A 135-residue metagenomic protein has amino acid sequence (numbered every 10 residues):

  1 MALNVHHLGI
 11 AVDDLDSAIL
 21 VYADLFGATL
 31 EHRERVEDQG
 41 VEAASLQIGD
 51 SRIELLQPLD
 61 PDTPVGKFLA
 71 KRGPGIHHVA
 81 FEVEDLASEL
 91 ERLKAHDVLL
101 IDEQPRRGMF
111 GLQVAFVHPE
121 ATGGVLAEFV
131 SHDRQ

Functional and structural regions predicted by a protein language model:
M1-I19, P74-V83, S131-Q135: N-terminal beta-strand motif that seeds the catalytic metal site of vicinal oxygen chelate
N4-H6, A18, A28-V41, L59-H77 (+2 more regions): A cross-kingdom feature marking solvent-exposed beta-strand/loop segments within repeated, beta-rich binding/scaffold
G9, R52-E54, K71-R92, P105 (+1 more regions): Short coil/turn motifs at helix boundaries and re-entrant loops, enriched in small/polar and proline residues
D13, Q47-G49: Short strand-coil-strand connectors
V41-E42, L46, I53: Short, well-structured hydrophobic secondary-structure segments
A44-S45, F81, L90-Q135: Vicinal oxygen chelate
P58, D62, F129-H132: Amphipathic N-proximal alpha-helical interface segments
